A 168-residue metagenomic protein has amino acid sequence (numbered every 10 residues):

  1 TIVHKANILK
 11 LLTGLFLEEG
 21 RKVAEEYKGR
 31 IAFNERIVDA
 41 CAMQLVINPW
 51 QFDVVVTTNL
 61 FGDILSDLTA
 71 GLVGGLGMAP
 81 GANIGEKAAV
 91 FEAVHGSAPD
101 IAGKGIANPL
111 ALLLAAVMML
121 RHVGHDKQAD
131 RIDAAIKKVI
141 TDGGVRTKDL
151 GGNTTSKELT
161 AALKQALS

Functional and structural regions predicted by a protein language model:
T1-D39, V54: Glycine-rich phosphate/diphosphate-binding loop of Rossmann-like nucleotide-binding domains
A6-I8, D126, A135-S168: Glycine-rich phosphate/pyrophosphate-binding loop and the adjoining helix
I8-L11, M43-Q44, D63: Short, active-site-adjacent cap segments at secondary-structure transitions
K10-G20, V46-D53, A70, G144-R146 (+1 more regions): Short glycine/threonine-rich loop-to-helix capping motif typified by GTGT followed within a few residues by an Asp-Pro
R30-F33, V38-M43, I47-F52, Q165-S168: A glycine- and small/hydrophobic-rich beta-loop-beta segment that serves as a flexible "lid/hinge" or phosphate-binding
R36-V38, G105-A107, G152: Active-site nucleophile and cofactor-binding loops and adjacent substrate-binding regions of central metabolic enzymes
L45-R131, A135-G144: Glycine-rich phosphate/nucleotide-binding loop
